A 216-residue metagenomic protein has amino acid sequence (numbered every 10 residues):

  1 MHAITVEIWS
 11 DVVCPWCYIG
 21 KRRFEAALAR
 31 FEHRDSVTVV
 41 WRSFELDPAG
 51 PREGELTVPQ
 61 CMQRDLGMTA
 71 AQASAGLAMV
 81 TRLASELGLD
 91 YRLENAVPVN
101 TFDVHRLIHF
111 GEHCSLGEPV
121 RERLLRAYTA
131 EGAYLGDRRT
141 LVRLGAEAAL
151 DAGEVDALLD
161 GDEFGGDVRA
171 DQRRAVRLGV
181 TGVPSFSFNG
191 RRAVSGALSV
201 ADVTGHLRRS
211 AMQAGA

Functional and structural regions predicted by a protein language model:
H2-W9, V13-H33, W41, I108-A216: C-terminal cap of thioredoxin/glutaredoxin-like
R22-E131: Structural alpha/beta surface segment adjacent to cysteine/selenocysteine redox centers across thiol/disulfide enzymes
